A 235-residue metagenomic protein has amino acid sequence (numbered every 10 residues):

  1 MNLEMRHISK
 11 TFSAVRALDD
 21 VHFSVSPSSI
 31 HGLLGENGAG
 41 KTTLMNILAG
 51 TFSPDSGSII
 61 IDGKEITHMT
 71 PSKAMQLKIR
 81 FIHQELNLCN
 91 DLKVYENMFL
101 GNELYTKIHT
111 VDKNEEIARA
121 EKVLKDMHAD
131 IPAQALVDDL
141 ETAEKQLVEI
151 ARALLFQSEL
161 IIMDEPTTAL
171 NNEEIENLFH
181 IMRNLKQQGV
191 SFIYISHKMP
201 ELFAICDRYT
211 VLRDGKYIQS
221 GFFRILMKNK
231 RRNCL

Functional and structural regions predicted by a protein language model:
M1-L235: Glycine-rich phosphate-binding loops of nucleotide-dependent enzymes
